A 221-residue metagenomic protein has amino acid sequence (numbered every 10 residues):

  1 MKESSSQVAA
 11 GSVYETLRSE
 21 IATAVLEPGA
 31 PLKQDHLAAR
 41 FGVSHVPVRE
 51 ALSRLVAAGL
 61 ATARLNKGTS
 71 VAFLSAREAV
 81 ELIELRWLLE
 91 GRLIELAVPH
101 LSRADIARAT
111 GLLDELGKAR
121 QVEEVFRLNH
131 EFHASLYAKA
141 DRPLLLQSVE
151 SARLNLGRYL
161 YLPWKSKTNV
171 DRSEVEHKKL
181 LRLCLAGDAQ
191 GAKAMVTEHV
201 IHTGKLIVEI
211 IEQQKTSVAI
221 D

Functional and structural regions predicted by a protein language model:
M1-P99, E209-D221: Short linear motifs at protein or domain termini
L37, S53, L89, L93 (+4 more regions): Hydrophobic side chains within alpha-helical segments
A61, V170-R172, A192: Short secondary-structure boundary/capping segments
P99-L162, E174-A186, G191-I201: Conserved amphipathic alpha-helical segments that form helical-bundle/coiled-coil interaction surfaces
K165-N169: Solvent-exposed loop and edge beta-strand segments that line ligand/cofactor-binding and catalytic clefts
I201-I211: Short arginine-rich
